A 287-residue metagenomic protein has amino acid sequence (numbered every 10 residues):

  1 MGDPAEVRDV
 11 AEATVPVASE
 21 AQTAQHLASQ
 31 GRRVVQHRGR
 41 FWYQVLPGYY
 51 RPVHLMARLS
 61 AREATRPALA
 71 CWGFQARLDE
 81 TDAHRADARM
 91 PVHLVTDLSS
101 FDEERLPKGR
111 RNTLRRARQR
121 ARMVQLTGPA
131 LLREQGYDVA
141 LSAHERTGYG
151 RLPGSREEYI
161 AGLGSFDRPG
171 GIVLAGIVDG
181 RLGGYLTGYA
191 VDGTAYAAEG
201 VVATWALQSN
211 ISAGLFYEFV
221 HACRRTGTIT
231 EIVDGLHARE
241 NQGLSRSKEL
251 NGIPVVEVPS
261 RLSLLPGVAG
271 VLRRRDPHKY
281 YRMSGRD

Functional and structural regions predicted by a protein language model:
M1-W42, E80-F101, T226-D287: Active-site/acyl-donor-binding loops of N-acyltransferases
G2-Q44, R77-R85, T96-Q208, C223: A conserved beta-strand-loop-helix scaffold within acyl/acetyltransferase catalytic domains
G39-L55: STAS-typified acidic loop motif
L55-M56, L106, S212, H237: Charged, low-complexity surface patches
L55-R62, R156-I160, G214-Y217: Well-ordered, non-membrane alpha-helical segments in soluble/globular domains
R58-R89: Non-catalytic accessory segments adjacent to catalytic cores
A61-T65, R115, G164, Y217-H221 (+1 more regions): Surface-exposed alpha-helical segments enriched in charged/polar residues
G170-L272: Aromatic (often tryptophan-rich) hydrophobic motifs at membrane interfaces
